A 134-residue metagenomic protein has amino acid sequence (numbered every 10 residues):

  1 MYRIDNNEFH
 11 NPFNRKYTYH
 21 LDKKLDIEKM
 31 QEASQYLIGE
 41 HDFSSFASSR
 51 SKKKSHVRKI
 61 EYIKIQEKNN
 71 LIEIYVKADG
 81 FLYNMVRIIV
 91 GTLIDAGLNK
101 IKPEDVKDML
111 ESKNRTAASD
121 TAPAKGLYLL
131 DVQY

Functional and structural regions predicted by a protein language model:
M1-Y134: Structured-RNA-binding interfaces characteristic of tRNA pseudouridine synthases
